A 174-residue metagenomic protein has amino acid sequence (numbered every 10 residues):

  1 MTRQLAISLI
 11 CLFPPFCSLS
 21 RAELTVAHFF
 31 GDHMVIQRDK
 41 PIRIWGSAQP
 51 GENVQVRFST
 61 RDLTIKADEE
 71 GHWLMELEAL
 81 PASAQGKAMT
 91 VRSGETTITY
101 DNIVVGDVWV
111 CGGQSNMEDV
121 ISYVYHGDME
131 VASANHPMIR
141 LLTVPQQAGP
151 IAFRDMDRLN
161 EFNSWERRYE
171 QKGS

Functional and structural regions predicted by a protein language model:
M1-I7: Bacterial N-terminal signal peptides that target proteins for export
Q4, S18-S20: N-terminal cationic amphipathic segment used for targeting or macromolecule association
I7-F16: Bacterial N-terminal signal peptides
R21-S174: Cell-envelope and extracellular/periplasmic
